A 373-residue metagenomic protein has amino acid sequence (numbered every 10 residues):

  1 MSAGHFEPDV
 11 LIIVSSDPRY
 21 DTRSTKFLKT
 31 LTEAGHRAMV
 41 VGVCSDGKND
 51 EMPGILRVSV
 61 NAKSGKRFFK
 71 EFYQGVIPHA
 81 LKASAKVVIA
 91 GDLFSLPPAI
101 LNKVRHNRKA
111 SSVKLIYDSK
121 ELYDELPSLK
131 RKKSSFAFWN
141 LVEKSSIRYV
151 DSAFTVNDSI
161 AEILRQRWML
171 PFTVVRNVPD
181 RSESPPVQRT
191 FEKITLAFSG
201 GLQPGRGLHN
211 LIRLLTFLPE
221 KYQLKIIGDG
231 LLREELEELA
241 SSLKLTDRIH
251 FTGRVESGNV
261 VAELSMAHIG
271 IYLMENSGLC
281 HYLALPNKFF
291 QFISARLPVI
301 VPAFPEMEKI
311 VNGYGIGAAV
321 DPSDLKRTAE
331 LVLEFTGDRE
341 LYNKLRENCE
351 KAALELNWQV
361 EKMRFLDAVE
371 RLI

Functional and structural regions predicted by a protein language model:
V10-I13, F154, Q188-L215, K225 (+1 more regions): Conserved donor-binding/catalytic core segment of Leloir-type glycosyltransferases
T22-K26, G201-F217, E234-E237, R364: A conserved mid-protein helix/loop that constitutes part of the nucleotide-sugar donor-binding site
K29, Q74-K82, P97, V104-R108 (+5 more regions): Membrane-proximal helix-turn-helix segments that form the acceptor-binding/catalytic region of lipid-linked
D151, R248, L264-Y282, L297: Acidic donor-binding loop of glycosyltransferase active sites
S159, N177-V178: Carbohydrate-associated surface elements
E234-A262: Nucleotide-activated donor-binding/catalytic signature segment of Leloir-type glycosyltransferases, i.e., the conserved
G313-Y314, A318-L325, E334-E340: Conserved acidic donor-binding segment of nucleotide-sugar-dependent glycosyltransferases
S323, G337-E370: A charged, aromatic-enriched C-terminal amphipathic alpha-helix characteristic of glycosyltransferases across folds
